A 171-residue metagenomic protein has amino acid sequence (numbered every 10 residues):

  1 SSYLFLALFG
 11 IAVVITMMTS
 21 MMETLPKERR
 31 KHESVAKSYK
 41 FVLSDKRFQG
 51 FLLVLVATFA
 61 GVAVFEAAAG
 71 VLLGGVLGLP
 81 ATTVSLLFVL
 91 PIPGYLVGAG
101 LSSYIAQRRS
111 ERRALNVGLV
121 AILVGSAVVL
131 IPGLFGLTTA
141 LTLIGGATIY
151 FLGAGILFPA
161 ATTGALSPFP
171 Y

Functional and structural regions predicted by a protein language model:
S1-T19, L86: Helix-loop-helix hairpin linking two adjacent transmembrane segments in secondary transporters
M22-L52: Juxtamembrane intracellular "pre-TM" segments in multi-pass secondary transporters
S44-V64, T148-I149: Pair of pore-lining "gating" transmembrane helices in MFS-fold secondary transporters
A67-T83: Short amphipathic helix-loop junctions that connect adjacent transmembrane helices in Major Facilitator Superfamily/SLC
P80-F88, T139, L143: Juxtamembrane helix-start elements in MFS-like secondary transporters
V97-R113: Helix-to-loop junctions at the C-terminal end of transmembrane segments in multipass secondary transporters
R113-A161: C-terminal transmembrane helical hairpin of 12-TM major facilitator-type secondary transporters
G164-Y171: Paired intracellular helix-loop junctions of major facilitator superfamily
